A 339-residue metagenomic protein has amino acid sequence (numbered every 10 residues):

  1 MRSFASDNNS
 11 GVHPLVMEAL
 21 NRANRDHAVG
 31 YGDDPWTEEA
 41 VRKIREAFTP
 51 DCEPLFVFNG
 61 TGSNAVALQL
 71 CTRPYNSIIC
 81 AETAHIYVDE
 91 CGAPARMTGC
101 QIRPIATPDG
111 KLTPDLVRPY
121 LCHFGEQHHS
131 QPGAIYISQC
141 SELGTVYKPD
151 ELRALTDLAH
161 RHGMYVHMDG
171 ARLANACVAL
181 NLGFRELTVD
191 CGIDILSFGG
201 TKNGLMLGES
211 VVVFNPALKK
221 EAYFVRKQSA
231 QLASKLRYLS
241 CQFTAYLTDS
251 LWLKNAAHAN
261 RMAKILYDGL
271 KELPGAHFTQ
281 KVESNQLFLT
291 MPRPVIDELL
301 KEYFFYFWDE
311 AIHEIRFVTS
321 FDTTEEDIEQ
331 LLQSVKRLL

Functional and structural regions predicted by a protein language model:
H13-G60, T83, Y87, A93: Conserved N-terminal alpha-helix of the aminotransferase class I/II PLP-enzyme fold
L70-V88: Conserved PLP-anchoring active-site segment centered on the Schiff-base-forming lysine
P74-Y75, K264-L338: Conserved C-terminal alpha-helix-loop-beta "cap" of PLP-dependent enzymes that closes/shapes the active-site mouth
T98-G133, I137-E142, Y147-A154: PLP-dependent aminotransferase-class I/II
Q101-I102, V166-M168, F278, F305: Hydrophobic beta-strand scaffold residues
D109, P132-Y136, V146, A179 (+1 more regions): Active-site C-terminal subdomain of aminotransferase-like
Y147-C177: Catalytic PLP-binding core of fold-type I/II PLP enzymes
